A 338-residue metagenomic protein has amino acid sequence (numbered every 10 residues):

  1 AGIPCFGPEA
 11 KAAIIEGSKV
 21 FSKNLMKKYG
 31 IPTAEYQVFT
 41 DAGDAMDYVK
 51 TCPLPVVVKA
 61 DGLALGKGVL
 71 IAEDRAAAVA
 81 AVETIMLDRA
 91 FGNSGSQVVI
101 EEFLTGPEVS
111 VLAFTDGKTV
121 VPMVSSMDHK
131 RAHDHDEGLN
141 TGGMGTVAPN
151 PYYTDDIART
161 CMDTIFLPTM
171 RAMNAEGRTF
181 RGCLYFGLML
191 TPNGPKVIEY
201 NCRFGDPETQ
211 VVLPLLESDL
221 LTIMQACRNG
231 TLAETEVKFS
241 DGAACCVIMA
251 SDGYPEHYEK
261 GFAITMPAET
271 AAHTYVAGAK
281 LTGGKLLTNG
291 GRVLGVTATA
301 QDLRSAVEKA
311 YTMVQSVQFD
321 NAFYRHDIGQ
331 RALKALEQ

Functional and structural regions predicted by a protein language model:
A1-G17, I31-T40: A short, GP-enriched loop/loop-strand-helix hinge that lies immediately N-terminal to, or at the N-terminal rim
C5-P8, E35-V38, V56-A60, I71 (+3 more regions): General beta-strand structural signal in soluble alpha/beta enzymes
I14-V20, H133-D134: Short, charged, surface-exposed secondary-structure boundary motifs
P53-R75, V212: Conserved anion/nucleotide-ligand pocket segment
G68-T209: Internal nucleotide-binding/catalytic subdomain
M162-L184, N201-A271: Active-site "cap" helix and flanking loop/linker of ATP-utilizing ligase/carboxylase catalytic domains
A226-Q338: Peripheral (often C-terminal) accessory segments that flank ATP-dependent C-N-forming ligase machineries
